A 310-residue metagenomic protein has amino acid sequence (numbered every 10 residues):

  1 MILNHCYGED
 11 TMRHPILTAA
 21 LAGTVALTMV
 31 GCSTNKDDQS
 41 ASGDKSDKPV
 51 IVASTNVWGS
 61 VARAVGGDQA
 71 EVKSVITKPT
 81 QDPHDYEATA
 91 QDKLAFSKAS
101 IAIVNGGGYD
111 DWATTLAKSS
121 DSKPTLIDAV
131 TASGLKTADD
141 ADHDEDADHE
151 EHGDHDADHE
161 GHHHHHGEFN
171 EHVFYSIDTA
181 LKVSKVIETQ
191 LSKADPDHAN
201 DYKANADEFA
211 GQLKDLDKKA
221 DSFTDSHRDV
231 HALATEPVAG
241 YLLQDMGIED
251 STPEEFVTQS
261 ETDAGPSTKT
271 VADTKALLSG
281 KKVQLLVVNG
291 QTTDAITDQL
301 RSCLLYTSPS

Functional and structural regions predicted by a protein language model:
I2-G8, R13-T24, T28-S308: Extracytoplasmic metal-acquisition and chelation regions
